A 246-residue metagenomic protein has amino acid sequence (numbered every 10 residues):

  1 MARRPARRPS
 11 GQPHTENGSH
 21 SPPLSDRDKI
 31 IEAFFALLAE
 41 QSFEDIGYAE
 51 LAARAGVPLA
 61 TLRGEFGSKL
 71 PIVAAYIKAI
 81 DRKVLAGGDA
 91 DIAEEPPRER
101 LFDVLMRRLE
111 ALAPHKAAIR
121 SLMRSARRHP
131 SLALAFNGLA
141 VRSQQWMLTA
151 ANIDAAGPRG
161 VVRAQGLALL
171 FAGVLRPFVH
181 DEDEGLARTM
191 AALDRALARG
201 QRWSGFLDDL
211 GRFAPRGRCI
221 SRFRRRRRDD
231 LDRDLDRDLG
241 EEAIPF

Functional and structural regions predicted by a protein language model:
A2, K29, L37, Q41-A75: Helix-turn-helix
A2-P9, H180-F246: C-terminal peripheral helix-coil segments that are non-catalytic and often amphipathic
E16-I30: Short, Lys/Arg-enriched anionic-surface-contact patches
K29, E50, D103, S121 (+2 more regions): Amphipathic alpha-helical interaction segments
A33-L37, A111: Short amphipathic alpha-helical elements of helix-turn-helix/winged-helix folds
A75, D89-R124, R128, G138: Hydrophobic alpha-helical connector segments
I77-V84: Short, basic, alpha-helical segments at the C-terminal edge of helix-turn-helix-like DNA-binding modules
P130-I153, V161-L175, A191, R199: Amphipathic alpha-helical packing segments from all-alpha helical-bundle domains
